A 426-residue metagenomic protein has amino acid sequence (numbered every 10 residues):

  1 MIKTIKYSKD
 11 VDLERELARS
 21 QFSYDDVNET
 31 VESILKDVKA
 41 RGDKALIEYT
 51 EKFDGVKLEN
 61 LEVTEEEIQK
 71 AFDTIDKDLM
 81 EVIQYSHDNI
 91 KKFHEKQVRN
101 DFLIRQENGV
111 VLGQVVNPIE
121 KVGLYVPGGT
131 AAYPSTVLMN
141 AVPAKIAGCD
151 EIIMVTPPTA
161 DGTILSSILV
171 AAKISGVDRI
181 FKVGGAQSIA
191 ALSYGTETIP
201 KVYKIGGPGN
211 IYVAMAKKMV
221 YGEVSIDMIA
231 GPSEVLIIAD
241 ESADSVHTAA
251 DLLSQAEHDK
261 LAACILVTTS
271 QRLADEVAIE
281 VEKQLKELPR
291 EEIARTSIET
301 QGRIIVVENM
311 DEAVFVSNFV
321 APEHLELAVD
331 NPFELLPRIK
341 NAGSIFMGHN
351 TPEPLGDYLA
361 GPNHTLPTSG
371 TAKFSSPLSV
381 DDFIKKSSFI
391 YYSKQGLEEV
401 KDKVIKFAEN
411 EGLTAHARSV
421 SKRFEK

Functional and structural regions predicted by a protein language model:
M1-E120: N-terminal Rossmann-like NAD(P)+-binding subdomain of aldehyde/semialdehyde dehydrogenases
I2-S8, R179-G184, I304-N309: Short acidic-hydrophobic, aromatic-tinged amphipathic segments that line or gate anion-handling sites
I104-V170: Conserved small-residue-rich beta-alpha loop and adjacent elements that most often cradle the phosphate/pyrophosphate
D150-A160, C264-S270, G348: Short internal beta-strands
G176-S254, H258-A263: Conserved NAD(P)+-binding/catalytic subdomain of aldehyde/semialdehyde dehydrogenases
M228-T300, I304: A conserved active-site cap/scaffold subdomain adjacent to cofactor or substrate pockets
N318-K426: C-terminal core of ALDH-fold dehydrogenases
